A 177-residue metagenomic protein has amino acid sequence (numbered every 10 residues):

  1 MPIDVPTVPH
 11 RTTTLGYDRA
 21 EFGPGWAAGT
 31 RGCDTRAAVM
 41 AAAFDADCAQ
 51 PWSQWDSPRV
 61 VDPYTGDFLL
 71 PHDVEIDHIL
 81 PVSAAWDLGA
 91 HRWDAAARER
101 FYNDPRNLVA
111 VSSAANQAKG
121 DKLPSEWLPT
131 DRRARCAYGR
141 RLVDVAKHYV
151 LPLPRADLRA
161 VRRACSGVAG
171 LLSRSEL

Functional and structural regions predicted by a protein language model:
M1-C33, R155-R159, S166, G170 (+1 more regions): N-terminal module-boundary/linker segments of secreted carbohydrate-active enzymes
V5, A20, A38-A43, A85 (+3 more regions): Residues that form generic nucleotide/phosphate-binding pockets
R11-V82: Secreted/periplasmic proteins that engage bacterial cell-wall peptidoglycan
V60-L177: Domain-level detector of nuclease and nuclease-like folds in predominantly extracellular/periplasmic contexts
